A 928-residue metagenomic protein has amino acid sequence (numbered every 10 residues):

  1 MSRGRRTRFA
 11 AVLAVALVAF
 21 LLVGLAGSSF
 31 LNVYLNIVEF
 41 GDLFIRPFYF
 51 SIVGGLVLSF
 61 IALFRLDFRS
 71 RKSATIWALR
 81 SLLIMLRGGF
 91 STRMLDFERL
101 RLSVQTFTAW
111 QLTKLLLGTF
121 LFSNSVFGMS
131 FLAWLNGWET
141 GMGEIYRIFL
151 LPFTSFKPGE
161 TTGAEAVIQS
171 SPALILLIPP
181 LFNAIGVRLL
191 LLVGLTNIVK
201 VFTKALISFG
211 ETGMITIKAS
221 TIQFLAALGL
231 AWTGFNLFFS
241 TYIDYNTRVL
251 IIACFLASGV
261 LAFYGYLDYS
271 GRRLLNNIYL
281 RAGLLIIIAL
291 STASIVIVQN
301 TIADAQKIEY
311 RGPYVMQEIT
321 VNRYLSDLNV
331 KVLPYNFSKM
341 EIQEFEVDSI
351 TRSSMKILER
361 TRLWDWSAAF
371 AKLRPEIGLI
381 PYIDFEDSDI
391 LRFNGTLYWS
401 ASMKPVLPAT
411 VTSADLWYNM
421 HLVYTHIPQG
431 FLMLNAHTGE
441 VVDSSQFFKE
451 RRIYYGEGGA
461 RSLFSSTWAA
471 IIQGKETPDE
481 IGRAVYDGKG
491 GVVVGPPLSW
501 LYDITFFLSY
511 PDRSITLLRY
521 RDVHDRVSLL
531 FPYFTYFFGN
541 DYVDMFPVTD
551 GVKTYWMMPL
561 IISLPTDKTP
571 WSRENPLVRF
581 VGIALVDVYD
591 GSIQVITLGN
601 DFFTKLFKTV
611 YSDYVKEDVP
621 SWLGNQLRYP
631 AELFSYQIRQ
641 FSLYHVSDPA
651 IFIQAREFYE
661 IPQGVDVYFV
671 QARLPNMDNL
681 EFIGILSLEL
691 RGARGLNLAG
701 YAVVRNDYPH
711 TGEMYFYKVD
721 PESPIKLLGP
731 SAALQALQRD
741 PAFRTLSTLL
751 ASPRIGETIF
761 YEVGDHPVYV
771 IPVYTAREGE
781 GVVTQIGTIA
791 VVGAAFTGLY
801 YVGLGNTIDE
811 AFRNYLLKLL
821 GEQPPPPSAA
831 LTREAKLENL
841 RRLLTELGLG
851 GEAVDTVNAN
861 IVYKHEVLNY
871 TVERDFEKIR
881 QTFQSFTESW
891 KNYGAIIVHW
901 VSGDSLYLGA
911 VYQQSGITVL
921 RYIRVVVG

Functional and structural regions predicted by a protein language model:
G4-G928: Soluble extracytoplasmic regions of secretory-pathway and membrane proteins
